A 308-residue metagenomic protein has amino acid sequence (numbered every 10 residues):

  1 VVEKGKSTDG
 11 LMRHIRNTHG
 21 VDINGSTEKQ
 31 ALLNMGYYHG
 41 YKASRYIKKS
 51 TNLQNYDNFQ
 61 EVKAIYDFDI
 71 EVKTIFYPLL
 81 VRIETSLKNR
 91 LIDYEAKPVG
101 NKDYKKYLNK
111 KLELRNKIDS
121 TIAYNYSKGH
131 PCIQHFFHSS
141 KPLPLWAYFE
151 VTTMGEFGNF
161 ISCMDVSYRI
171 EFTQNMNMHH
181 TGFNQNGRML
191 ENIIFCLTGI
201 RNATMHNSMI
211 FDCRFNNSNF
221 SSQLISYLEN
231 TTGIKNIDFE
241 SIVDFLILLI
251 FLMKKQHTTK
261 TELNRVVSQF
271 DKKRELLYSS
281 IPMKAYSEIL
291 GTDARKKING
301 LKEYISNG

Functional and structural regions predicted by a protein language model:
V1-G199, F211-G308: Extended intrinsically disordered or low-complexity regions, especially N/C-terminal cytosolic tails and loops, rather
N207: Acidic/aromatic/glycine-rich contiguous surface patches that form carbohydrate-binding/processing clefts and analogous
